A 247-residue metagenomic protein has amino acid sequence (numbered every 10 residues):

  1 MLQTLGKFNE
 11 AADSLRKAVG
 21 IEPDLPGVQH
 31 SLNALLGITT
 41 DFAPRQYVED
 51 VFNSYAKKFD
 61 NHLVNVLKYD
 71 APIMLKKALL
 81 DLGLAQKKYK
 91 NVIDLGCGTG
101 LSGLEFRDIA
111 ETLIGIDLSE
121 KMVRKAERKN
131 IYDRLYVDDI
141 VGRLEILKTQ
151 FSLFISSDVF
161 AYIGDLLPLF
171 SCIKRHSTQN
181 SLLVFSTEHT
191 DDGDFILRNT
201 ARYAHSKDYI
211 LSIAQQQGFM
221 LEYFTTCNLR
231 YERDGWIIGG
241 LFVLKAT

Functional and structural regions predicted by a protein language model:
N61-K77: Conserved SAM-binding loop and adjacent beta-strand
I93, C97-R143: Class I SAM-dependent methyltransferase SAM/SAH-binding core
I155: A conserved beta-strand element that flanks and buttresses the S-adenosyl-L-methionine
L167-L182: A short glycine-rich, Lys/Arg-flanked "PGG" loop and its adjoining helix->strand segment in the class I
F185-Y203: Short, glycine-/aromatic-enriched active-site segment of Class I SAM-dependent methyltransferases
Y203-Q217, F224: Short alpha-helix
